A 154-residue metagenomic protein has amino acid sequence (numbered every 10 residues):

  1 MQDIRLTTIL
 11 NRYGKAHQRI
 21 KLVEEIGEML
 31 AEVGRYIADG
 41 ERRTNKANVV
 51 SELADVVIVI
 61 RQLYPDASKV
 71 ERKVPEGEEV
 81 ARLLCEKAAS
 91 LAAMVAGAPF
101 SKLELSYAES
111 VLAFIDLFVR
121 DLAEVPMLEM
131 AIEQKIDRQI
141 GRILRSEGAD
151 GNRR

Functional and structural regions predicted by a protein language model:
M1-R154: Flexible "arm" and connector segments at domain edges
